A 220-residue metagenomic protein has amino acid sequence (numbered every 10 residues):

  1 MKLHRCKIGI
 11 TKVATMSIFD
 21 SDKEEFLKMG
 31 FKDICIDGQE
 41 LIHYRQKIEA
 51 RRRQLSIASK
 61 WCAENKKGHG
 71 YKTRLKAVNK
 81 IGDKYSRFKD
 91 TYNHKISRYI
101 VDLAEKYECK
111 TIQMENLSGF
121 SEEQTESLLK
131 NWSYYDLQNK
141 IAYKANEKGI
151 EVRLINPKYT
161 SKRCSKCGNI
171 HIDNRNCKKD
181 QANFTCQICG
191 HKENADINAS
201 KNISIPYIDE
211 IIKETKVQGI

Functional and structural regions predicted by a protein language model:
M1-I220: Positively charged, helix-rich recognition surfaces that bind polyanionic ligands
